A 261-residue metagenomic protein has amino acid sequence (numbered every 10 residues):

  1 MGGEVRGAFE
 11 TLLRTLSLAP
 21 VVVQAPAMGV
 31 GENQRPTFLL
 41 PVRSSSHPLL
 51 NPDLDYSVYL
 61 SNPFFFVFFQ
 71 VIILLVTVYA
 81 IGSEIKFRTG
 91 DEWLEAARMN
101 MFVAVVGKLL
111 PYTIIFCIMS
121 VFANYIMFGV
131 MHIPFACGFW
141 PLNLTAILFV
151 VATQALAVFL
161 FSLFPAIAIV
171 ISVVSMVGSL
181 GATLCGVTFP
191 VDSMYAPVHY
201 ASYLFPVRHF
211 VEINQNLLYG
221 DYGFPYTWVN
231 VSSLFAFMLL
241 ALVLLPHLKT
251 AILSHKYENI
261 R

Functional and structural regions predicted by a protein language model:
M1-V76: Transport-system extracytoplasmic interface segments
T15, A19, P26, L75 (+5 more regions): Generic macromolecular interface patches on structured domains
P20, Q24, I73, T89 (+2 more regions): Short amphipathic alpha-helical interaction/hinge segments
P36, S45, L49-D53, W93-V106 (+6 more regions): Juxtamembrane loop-helix boundary motifs flanking transmembrane segments in multi-pass membrane proteins
L50-M127: Hydrophobic alpha-helical transmembrane segments of multi-pass membrane transport proteins
I114, F122-I126, P134-R261: Membrane-spanning alpha-helical segments of multipass transporters and channels
